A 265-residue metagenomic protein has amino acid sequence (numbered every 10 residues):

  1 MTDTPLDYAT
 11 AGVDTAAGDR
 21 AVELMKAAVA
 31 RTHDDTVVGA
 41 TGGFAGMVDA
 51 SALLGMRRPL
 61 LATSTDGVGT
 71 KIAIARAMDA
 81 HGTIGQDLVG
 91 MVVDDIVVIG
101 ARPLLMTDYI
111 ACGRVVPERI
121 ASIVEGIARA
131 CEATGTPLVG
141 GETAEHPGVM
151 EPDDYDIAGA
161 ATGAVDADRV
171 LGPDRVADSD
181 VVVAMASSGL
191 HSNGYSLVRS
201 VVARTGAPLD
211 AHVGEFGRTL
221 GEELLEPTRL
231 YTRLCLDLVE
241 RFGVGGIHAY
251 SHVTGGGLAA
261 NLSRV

Functional and structural regions predicted by a protein language model:
T2-V265: Helix-biased detector of long, well-ordered alpha-helical tracts
